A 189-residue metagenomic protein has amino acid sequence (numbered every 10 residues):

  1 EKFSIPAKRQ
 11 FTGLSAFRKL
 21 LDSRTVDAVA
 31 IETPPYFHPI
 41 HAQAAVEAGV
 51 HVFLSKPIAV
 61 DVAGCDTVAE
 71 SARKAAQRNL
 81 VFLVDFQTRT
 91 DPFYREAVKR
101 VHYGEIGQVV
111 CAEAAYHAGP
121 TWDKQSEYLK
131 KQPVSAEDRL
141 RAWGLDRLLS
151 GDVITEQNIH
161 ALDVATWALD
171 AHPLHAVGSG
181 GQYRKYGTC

Functional and structural regions predicted by a protein language model:
E1, I40-A44, G64-C65, Y94-R95 (+1 more regions): Short, solvent-exposed loop/turn and secondary-structure capping segments
E1-F3, A165: N-terminal Rossmann-like dinucleotide-binding module
A7, V26-V29, I106-V109: Local beta-strand N-terminus motif with an aromatic residue
R9, A28-E32, F82: Periplasmic-binding protein-like
R9-S15: Short acidic-hydrophobic, aromatic-tinged amphipathic segments that line or gate anion-handling sites
L20-I40, F53, V60: Rossmann-like NAD(P)-binding element
P39-T90, G104: Beta-strand-loop-alpha-helix segment that lines the small-molecule cofactor/substrate pocket of alpha/beta enzymes
R78-L83, T88-T188: Predominantly a Rossmann-like dinucleotide-binding segment in NAD(P)-dependent oxidoreductases
